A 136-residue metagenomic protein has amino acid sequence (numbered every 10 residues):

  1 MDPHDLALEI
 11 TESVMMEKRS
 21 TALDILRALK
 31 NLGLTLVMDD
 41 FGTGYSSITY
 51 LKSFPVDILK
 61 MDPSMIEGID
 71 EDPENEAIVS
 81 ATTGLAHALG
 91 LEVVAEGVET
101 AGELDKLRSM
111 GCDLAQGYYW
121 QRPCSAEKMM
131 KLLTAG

Functional and structural regions predicted by a protein language model:
D5-S20, L32-G136: EAL-family c-di-GMP phosphodiesterase catalytic domain
I25: Conserved functional hotspot residues or short segments at active or partner-binding sites across diverse domains
A28: Phosphate-binding/switch loop-helix module in NTP-utilizing enzymes
